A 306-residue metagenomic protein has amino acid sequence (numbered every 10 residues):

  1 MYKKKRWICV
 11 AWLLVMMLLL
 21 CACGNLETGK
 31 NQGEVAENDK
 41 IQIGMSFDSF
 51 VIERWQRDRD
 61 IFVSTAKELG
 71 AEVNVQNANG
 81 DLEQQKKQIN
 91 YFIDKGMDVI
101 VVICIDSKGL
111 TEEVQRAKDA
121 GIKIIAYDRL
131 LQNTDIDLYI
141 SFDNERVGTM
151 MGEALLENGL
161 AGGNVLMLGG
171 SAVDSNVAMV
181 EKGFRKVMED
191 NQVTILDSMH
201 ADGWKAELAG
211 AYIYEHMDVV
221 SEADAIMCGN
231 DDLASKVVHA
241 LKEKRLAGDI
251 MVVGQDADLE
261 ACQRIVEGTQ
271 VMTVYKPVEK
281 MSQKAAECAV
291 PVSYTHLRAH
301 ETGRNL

Functional and structural regions predicted by a protein language model:
Y2-A11: Bacterial N-terminal signal peptides that target proteins for export
G24-N31: Bacterial lipoprotein signal-peptidase II cleavage site
S46-D60, N74-Q84, D106, R129 (+7 more regions): Hinge/beta->alpha junction and helix N-cap segments in small-molecule ligand-binding domains
N90-D94, V99-K118, F184, D197 (+1 more regions): Hydrophobic alpha-helical
S107-R146, M150, N164, D258-V271: Flexible loop/hinge segments that line or gate small-molecule binding clefts
K284-Y294: Internal hydrophobic alpha-helix adjacent to the cofactor/substrate pocket in enzyme cavities
T295-T302: Conserved small/polar residues in nucleotide/adenosyl-binding loops
